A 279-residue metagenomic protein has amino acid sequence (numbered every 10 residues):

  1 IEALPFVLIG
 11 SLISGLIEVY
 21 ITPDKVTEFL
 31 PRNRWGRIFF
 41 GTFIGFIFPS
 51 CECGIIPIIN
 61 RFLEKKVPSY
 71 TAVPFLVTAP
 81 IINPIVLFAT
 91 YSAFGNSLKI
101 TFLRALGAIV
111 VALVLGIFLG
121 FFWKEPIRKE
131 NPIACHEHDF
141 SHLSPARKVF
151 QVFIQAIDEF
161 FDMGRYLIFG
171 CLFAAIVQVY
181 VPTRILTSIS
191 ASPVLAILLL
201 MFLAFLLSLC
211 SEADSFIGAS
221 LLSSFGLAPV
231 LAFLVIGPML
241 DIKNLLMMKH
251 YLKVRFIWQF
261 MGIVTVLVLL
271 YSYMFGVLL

Functional and structural regions predicted by a protein language model:
I1-P57, V149-L207: Membrane-embedded alpha-helical segments and adjacent helix-loop junctions characteristic of multi-pass solute
P5, I9, T22, E52-I56 (+5 more regions): Alpha-helical transmembrane segments and their lipid-water interface positions in multi-pass membrane proteins
P5, P31, P74-V77, F102-G107 (+5 more regions): Internal alpha-helical transmembrane segments of multi-pass membrane proteins, especially GPCRs
S14, E18, F48, V111-G116 (+4 more regions): Alpha-helical transmembrane segments of multipass membrane proteins
S14-E18, T22, T27, N60 (+10 more regions): Membrane-water interface at transmembrane helix exits
P31-R32, R37, N96-D139, M247-L279: Juxtamembrane and boundary regions of transmembrane helices in multi-pass small-molecule transporters and channels
G45-L106, V181-L252, F256: Membrane-interfacial helix-loop connectors
E137-Q151: Short, membrane-interfacial amphipathic segments enriched in basic
